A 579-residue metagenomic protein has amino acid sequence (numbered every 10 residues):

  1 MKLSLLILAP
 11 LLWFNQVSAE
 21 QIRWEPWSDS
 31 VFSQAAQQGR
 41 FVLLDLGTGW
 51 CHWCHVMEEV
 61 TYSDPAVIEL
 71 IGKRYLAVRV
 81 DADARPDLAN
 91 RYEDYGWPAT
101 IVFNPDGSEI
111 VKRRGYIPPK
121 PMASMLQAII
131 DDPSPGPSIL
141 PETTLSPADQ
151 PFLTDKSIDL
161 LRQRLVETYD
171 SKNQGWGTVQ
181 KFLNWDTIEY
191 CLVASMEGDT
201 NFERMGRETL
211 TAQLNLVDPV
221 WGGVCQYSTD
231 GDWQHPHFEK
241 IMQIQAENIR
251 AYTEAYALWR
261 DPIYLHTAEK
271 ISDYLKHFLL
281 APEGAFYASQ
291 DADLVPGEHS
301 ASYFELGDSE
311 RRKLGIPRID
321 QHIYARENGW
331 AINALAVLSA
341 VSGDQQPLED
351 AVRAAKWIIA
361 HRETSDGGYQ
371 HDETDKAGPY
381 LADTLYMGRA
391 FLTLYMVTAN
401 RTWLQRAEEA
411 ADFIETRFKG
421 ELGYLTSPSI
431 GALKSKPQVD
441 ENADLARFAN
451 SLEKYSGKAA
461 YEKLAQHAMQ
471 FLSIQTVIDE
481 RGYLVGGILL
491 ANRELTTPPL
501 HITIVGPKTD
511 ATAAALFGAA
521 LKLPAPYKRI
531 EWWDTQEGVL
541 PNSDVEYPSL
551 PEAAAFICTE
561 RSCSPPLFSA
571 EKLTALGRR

Functional and structural regions predicted by a protein language model:
S4-W13: Bacterial N-terminal signal peptides
S18-S33, S157-I158: N-terminal "domain-start" segment that seeds a small globular fold
A19, G96, I130-R579: Glycan-recognition and catalytic cores of secretory/periplasmic carbohydrate-active enzymes
E20-I22, W50-A99, F103, N215 (+3 more regions): Conserved segment of the thioredoxin-like fold in thiol-based oxidoreductases
P26-P65, N492, L500-A513: Local sequence-structure signature of Cys/Sec-based thiol-disulfide redox active-site neighborhoods
S28-A36, S63-R114, P121-I129, T535-L550: Thioredoxin-like thiol-disulfide oxidoreductase module
L43-L44, A77, T100, A555: Hydrophobic beta-strand anchors of alpha/beta hydrolase catalytic cores
C51, F103-V111, T559-C563: Short, glycine-anchored, charge-dense loop/turn motifs used at functional sites
